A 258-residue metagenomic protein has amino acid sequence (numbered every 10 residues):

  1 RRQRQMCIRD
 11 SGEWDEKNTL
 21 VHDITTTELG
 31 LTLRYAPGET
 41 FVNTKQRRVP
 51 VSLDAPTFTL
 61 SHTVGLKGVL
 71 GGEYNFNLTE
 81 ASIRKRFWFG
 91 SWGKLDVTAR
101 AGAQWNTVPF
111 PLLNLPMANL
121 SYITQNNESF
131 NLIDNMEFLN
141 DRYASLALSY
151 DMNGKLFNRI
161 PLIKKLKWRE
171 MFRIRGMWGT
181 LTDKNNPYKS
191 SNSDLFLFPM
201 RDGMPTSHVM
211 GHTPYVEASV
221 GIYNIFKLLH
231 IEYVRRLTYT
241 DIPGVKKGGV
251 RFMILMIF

Functional and structural regions predicted by a protein language model:
R1, F58-L60, L95-A101, L148 (+3 more regions): Membrane-embedded beta-strand positions of outer-membrane beta-barrel proteins
Q3-I8: Short, small-residue-biased leader/transition segments that mark boundaries at the very start of proteins
G12-T27, P111-N224: Outer membrane beta-barrel transmembrane domains
K17-T19, L60, V220, I225-F258: Predominantly the C-terminal beta-signal and adjacent terminal strand-loop region of outer-membrane beta-barrel
T19, Q46, P50, T57-L162: C-terminal outer-membrane beta-barrel translocator/porin domains of Gram-negative envelope proteins and their
T27-L29, S52-F58, T79, S91-V97 (+5 more regions): Outer-envelope beta-barrel architecture signal
G30-P37, L146, K247-F258: Outer-membrane beta-barrel "beta-signal"
Y35-P37, V64, K85-F87, Y150-M152 (+3 more regions): Residue-level signature of outer-membrane beta-barrel architecture
